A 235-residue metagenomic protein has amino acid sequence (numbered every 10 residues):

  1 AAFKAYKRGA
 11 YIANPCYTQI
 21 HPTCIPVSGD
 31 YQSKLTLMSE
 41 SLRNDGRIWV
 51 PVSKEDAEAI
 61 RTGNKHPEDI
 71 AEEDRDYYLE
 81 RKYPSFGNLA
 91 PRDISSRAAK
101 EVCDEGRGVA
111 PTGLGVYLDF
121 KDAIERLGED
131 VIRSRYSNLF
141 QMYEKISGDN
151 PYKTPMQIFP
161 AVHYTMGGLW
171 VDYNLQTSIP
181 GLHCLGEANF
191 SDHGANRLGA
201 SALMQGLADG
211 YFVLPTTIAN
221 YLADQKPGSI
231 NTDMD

Functional and structural regions predicted by a protein language model:
A1-R8, V131, S191-T217: A conserved FAD-binding loop/helix module that cradles the flavin
A10-K145, T216-A219: An anion/pyrophosphate-binding glycine-rich loop and adjacent beta-alpha core in soluble alpha-beta enzymes
I12-Y17, T154, V171, C184-L185: General beta-strand structural signal in soluble alpha/beta enzymes
Y17-P26, A188-F190, N231-M234: Acidic, glycine-rich active-site loops and adjacent beta-strand->loop/helix elements that engage anionic groups
L42, H163-T165, G199: Short, small/polar residue-rich loop motifs at catalytic or cofactor-binding pockets
L127-Q176: Accessory "access/gating" subregions that flank catalytic or transport cores
N174-L198: Short FAD-binding loop at a beta-strand-to-alpha-helix junction that anchors the flavin cofactor in diverse
N220-D235: Long, amphipathic alpha-helical stalk/connector segments used for oligomerization, subunit docking, or mechanical
